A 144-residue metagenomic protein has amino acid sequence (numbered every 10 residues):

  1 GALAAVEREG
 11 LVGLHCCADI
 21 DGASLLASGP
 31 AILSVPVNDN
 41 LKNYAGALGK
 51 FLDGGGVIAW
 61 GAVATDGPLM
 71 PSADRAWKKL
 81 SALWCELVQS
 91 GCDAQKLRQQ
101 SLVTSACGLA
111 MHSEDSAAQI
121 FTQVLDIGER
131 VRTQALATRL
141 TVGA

Functional and structural regions predicted by a protein language model:
G1-L41: Active-site loop segments of alpha/beta catalytic cores
P30-L136: Catalytic-face loop-and-helix region of soluble metabolic enzyme cores
R139-A144: Acidic, glycine-enriched catalytic cores built around paired aspartates
